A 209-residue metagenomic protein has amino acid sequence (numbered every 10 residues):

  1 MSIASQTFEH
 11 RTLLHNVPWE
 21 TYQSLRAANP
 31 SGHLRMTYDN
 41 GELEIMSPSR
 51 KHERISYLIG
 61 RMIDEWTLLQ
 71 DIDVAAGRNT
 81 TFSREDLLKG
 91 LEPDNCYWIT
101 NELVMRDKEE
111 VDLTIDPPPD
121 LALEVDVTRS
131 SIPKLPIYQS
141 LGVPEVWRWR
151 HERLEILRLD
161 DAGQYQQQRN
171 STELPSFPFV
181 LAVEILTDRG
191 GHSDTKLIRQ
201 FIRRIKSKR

Functional and structural regions predicted by a protein language model:
M1-R209: Gly/Pro/Ser/Thr-rich low-complexity, intrinsically disordered segments predominantly at protein N-termini
